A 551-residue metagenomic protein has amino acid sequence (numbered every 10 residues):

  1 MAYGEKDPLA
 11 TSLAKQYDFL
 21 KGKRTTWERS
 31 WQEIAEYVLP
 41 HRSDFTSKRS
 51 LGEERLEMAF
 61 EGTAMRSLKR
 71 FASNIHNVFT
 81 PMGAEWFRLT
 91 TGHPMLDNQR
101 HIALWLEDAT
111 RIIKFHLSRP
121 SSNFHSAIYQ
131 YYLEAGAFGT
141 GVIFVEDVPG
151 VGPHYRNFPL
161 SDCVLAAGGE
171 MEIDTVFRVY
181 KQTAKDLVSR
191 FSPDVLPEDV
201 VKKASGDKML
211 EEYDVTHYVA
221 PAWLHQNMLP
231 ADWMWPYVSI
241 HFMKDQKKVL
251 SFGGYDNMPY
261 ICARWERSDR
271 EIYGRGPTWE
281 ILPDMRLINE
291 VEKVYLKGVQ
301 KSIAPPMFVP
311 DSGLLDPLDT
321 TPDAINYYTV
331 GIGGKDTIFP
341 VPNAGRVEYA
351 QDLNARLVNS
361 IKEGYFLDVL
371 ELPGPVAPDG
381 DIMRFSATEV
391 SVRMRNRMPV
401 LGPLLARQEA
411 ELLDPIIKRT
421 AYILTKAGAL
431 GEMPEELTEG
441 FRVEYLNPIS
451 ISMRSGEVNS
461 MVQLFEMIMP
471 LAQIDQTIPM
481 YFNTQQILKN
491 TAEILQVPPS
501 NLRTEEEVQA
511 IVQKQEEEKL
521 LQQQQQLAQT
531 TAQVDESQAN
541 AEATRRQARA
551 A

Functional and structural regions predicted by a protein language model:
M1-L210: Extended, helix-rich architectural segments
M1-S30, E36, S43, P306-A551: C-terminal anchoring/interaction modules
G4, A10-S12, D18, E146-P322: Structured, contiguous alpha/beta core segments that scaffold functional sites
T63-F79, A109, I113-H116, S126-G136 (+4 more regions): Short, Φ-rich (hydrophobic/aromatic) sequence segments
Q99-E107, S121-H125, T278-N289, Q351 (+3 more regions): Generic detection of long, well-ordered alpha-helical segments
L117-F124, C163, A167, Y295 (+6 more regions): A generic secondary-structure signal for well-formed alpha-helical elements
L117-S126, Y213-A222, P470-L471: Charged, amphipathic alpha-helical segments
